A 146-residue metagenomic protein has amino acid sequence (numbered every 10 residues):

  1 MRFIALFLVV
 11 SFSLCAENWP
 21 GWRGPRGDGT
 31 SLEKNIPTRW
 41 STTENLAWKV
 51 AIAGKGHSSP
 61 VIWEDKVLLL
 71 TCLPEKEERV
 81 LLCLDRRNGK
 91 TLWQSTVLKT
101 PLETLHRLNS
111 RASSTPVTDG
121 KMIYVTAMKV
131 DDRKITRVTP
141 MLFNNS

Functional and structural regions predicted by a protein language model:
R2-F3, S146: Short intrinsically disordered, low-complexity coil segments enriched in acidic
F3-S13: Sec-dependent N-terminal signal peptides
A16-S146: Noncatalytic, solvent-exposed loop/strand surfaces of beta-propeller-type extracellular/periplasmic domains
